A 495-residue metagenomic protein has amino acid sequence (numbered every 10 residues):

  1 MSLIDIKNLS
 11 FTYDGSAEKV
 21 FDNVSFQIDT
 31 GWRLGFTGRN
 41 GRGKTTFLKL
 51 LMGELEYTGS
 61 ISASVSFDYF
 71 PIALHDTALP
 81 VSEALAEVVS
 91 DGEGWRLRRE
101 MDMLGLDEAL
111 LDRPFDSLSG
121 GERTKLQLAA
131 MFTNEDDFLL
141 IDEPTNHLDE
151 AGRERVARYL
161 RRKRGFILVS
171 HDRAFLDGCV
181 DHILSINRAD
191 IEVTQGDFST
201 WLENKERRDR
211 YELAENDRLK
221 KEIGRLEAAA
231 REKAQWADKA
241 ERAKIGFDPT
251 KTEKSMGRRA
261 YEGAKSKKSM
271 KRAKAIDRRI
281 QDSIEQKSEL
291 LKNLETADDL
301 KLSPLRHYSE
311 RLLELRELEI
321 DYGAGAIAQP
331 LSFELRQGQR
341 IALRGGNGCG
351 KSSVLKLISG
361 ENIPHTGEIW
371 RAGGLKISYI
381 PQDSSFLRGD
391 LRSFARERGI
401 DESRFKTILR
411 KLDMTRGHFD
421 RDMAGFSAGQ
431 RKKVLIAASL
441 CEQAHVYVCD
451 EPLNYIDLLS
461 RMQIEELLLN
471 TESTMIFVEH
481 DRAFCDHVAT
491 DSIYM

Functional and structural regions predicted by a protein language model:
M1-D217, S303, H307-M495: ABC ATP-binding cassette signature C-motif
D76-L79, E83-E100, G178, S185-E295: Extended, highly charged alpha-helical segments
Q286-E314: Coiled-coil termination/hinge junctions
